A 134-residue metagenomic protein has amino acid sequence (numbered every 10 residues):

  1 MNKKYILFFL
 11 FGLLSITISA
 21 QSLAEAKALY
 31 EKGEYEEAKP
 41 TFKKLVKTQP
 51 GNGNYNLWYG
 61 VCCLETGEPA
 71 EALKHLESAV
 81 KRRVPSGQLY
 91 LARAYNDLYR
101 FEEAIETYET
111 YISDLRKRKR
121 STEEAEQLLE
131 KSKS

Functional and structural regions predicted by a protein language model:
Q21-K44, T48: Alpha-helical segment of the N-proximal tetratricopeptide repeat
E31-K32, E65-T66, D97, E130-S134: Register position in tetratricopeptide repeats
W58, Y90, E124-L128: Canonical tetratricopeptide repeat
